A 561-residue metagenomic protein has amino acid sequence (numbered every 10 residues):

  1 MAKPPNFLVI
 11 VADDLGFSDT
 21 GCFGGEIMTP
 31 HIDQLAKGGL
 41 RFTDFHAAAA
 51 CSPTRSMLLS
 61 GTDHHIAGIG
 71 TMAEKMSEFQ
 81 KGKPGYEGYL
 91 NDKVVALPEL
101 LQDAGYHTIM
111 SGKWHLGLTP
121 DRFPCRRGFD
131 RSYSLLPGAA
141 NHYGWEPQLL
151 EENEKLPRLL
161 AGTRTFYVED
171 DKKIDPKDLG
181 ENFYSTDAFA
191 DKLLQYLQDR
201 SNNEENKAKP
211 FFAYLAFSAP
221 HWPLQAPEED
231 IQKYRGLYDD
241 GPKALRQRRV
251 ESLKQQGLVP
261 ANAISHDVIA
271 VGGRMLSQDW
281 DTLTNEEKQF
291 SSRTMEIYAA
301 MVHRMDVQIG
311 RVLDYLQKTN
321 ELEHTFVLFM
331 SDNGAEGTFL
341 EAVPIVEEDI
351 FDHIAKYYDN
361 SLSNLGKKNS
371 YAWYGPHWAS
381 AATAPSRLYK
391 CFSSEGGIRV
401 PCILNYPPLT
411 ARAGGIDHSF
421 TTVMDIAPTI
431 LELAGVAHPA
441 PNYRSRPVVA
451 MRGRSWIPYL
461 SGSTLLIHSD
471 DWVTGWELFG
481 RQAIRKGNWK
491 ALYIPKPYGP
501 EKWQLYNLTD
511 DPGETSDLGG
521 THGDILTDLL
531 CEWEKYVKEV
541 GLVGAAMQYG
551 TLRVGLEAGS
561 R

Functional and structural regions predicted by a protein language model:
M1-T43, A49, D103, H107 (+6 more regions): Active-site-proximal N-terminal segment of extracellular/periplasmic enzymes that hydrolyze or transfer
A2-P5, A12, G16-F17, R41 (+9 more regions): Long, internal low-complexity/basic segments
T20-G21, D44-F45, K83-N91, P176-F183 (+7 more regions): Active-site rim elements
F23-M57, G61-I66, G105-I109, R127-L136 (+4 more regions): Short, structured active-site-proximal loop/turn typified by the sulfatase FGly-forming signature C/S-X-P-X-R
I69-Y106, H115-D240, A244, R248 (+1 more regions): Formylglycine-dependent
P120-G128, Q225, Q317-N405: Histidine-centered active-site microenvironments of extracellular/periplasmic hydrolases and transferases
R131, L135-Y143, L149, K368-G397 (+3 more regions): C-terminal cap/loop subdomain of S1 sulfatases and analogous C-terminal strand-loop tails that border
K207-F211, V259, A263-R274, R304-I345 (+1 more regions): Metal-dependent active-site segment of extracytoplasmic phospho-/sulfohydrolases and closely related
